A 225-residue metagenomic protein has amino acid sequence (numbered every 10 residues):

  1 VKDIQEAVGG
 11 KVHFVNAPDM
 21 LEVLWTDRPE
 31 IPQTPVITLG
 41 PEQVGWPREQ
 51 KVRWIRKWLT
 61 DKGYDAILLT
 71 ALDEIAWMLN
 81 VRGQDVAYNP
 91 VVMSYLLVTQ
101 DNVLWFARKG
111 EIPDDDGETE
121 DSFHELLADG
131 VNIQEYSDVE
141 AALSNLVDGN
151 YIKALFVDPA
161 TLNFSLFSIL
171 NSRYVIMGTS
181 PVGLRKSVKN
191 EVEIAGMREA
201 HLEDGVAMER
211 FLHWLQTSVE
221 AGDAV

Functional and structural regions predicted by a protein language model:
V1-V225: Active-site neighborhoods and metal-handling regions in enzymes and metal-associated proteins
